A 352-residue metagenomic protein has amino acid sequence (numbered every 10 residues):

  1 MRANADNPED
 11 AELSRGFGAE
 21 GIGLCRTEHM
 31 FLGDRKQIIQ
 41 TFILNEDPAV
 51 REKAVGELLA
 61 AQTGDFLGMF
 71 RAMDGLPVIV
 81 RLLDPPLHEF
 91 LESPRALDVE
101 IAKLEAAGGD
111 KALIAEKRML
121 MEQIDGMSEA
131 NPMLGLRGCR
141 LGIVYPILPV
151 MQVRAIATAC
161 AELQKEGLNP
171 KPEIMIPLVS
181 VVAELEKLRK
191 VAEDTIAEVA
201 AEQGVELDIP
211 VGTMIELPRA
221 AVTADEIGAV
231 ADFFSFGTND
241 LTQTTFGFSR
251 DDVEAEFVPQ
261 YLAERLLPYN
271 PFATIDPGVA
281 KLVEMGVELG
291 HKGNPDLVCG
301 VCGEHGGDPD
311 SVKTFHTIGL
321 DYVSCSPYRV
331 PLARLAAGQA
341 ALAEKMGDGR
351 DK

Functional and structural regions predicted by a protein language model:
M1-K352: Conserved alpha/beta-domain cores
